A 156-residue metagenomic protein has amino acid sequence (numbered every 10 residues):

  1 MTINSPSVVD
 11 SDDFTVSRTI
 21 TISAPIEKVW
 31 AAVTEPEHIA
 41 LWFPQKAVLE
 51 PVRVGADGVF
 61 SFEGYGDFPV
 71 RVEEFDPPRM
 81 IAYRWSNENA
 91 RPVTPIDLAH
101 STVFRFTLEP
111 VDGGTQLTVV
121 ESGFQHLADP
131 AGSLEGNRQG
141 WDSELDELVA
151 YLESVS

Functional and structural regions predicted by a protein language model:
M1-L49: Hydrophobic ligand-binding cavity/cleft-lining segments
D10-F14, F62-G64, I96-H100, S133: A generic structural micro-feature
S17-R18, E37-R71, M80: Short beta-edge strand/loop motif at the mouth of beta-sheet-based domains
I20, P69-E74, S101-E109: Hydrophobic/aromatic beta-strand elements that line small-molecule binding cavities or substrate pockets in beta-rich
I26-E27, E73-M80, T107-Q116: A short, structured loop/turn motif at beta-sheet edges
V29, I39, G58, V72 (+4 more regions): Hydrophobic pocket/interface hotspot
P92-S143: Beta-strand/loop substructures that line and gate deep hydrophobic ligand-binding cavities in soluble
A150-S156: Short, highly charged C-terminal tails/helix-capping segments
